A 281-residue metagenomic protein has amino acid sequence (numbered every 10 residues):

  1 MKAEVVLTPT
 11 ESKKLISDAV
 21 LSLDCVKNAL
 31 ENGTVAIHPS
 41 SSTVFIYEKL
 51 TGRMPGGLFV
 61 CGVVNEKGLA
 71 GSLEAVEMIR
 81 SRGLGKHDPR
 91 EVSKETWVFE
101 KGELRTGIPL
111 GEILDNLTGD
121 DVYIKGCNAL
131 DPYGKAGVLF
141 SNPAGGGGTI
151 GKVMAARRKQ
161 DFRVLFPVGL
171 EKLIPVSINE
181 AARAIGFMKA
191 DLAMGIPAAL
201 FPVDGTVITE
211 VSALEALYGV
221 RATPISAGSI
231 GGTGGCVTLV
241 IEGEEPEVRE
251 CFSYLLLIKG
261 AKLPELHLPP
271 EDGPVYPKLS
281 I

Functional and structural regions predicted by a protein language model:
K2-V20, D24, L30-G33, F140-D272: Internal alpha/beta core interface subdomains
T10-S22, G57-P132, F140-G145, F201-V207 (+2 more regions): Ligand-binding beta-strand-loop-alpha-helix segment within the catalytic cores of soluble metabolic enzymes
N28-L73: N-terminal low-complexity or amphipathic/hydrophobic leaders
V35, S40, I124-C127, L239: Buried hydrophobic positions in well-ordered alpha/beta secondary-structure cores of metabolic enzymes
S41-S42, N128-A129, G169-L173: Short, ordered loop/turn segments at secondary-structure junctions
Y47, P132-Y133: Active-site-proximal flexible loops/turns
V275-I281: Short, low-order "capping/linker" segments at domain edges
